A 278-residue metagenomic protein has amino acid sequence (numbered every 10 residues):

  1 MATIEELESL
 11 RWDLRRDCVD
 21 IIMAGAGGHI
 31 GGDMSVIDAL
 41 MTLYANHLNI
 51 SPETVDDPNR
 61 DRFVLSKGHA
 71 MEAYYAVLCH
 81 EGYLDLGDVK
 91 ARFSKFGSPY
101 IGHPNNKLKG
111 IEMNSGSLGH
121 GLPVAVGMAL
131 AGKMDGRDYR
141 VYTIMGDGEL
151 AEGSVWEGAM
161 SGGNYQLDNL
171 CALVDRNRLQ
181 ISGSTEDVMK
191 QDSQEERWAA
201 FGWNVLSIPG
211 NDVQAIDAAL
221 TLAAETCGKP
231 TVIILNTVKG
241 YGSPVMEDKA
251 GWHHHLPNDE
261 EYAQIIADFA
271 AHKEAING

Functional and structural regions predicted by a protein language model:
M1-L14: N-terminal hydrophobic or amphipathic helices/low-complexity stretches enriched in small/hydrophobic/Pro/Gly
R11-G27, D175-N177: N-terminal capping segment at the start of a domain
C18-I21, D33-N164: Cofactor-binding active-site loop characterized by glycine-rich and histidine/acidic residues
D61-F63, Y139-T143, L170, K229-T237: Generic beta-sheet signal
Y75-A76, S154-W156, S182-E186, G242-D248: Short acidic, glycine/serine/threonine-rich loops at helix termini
G110, N114-S117, L122-T226: Thiamine diphosphate
V213-G278: Glycine/aspartate-rich loop-and-adjacent alpha/beta segment that forms the canonical ThDP
